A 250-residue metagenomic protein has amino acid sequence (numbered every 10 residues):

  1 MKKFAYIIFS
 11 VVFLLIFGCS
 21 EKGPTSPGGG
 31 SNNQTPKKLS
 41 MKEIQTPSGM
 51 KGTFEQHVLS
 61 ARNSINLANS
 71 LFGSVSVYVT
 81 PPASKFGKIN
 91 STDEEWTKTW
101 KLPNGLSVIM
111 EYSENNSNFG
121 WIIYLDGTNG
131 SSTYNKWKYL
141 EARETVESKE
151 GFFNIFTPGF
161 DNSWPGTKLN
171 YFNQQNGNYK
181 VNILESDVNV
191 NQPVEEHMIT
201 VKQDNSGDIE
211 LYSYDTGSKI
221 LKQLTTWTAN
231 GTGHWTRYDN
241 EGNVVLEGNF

Functional and structural regions predicted by a protein language model:
M1-S20: Sec-dependent bacterial lipoprotein signal peptides
F17-N116: N-terminal "mature head" segments of proteins
N90-K101, S107, S117-Y124, E147-N154 (+3 more regions): Short, hydrophobic/aromatic-rich segments at coil-to-beta transitions
W100-N104, Y124-N129, I155-F160, L184-N189 (+2 more regions): Secondary-structure transition/turn motif
N129-D208: Short helix-loop boundary/capping segments
D208-I209, I220-K222: Buried hydrophobic residues that stabilize the cores of well-folded domains
L224-T226: A structural motif
H234-F250: Short, low-complexity, Pro/Ser/Thr/Gly-rich segments in the mature regions of secreted, periplasmic
